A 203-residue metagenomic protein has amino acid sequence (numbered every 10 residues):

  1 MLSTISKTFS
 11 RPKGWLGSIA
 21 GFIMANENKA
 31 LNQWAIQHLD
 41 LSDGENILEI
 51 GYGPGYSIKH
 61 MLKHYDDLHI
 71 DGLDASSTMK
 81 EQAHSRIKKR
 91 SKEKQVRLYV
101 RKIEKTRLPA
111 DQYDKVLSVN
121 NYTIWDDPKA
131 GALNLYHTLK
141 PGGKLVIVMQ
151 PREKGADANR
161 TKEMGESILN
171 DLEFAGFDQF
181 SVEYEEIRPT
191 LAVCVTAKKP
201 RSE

Functional and structural regions predicted by a protein language model:
M1-L16: N-terminal, positively charged/glycine-rich alpha-helical extensions of SAM-dependent methyltransferases
N26-E45: Conserved alpha-helix/loop element of class I SAM-dependent methyltransferases that forms part of the SAM/SAH-binding
L48-T106: Class I SAM-dependent methyltransferase SAM/SAH-binding core
E104-V116: A short acidic, Gly/Pro-enriched loop at the edge of an enzyme's catalytic core that lines a small-molecule cofactor
K115-P128: A short SAM/SAH-binding and catalytic strip from SAM-dependent methyltransferases
K129-P141: A short glycine-rich, Lys/Arg-flanked "PGG" loop and its adjoining helix->strand segment in the class I
G143-Q150: Conserved beta-strand signature within the Rossmann-like core of class I S-adenosyl-L-methionine
D178, E186-E203: Core SAM-dependent methyltransferase catalytic element
